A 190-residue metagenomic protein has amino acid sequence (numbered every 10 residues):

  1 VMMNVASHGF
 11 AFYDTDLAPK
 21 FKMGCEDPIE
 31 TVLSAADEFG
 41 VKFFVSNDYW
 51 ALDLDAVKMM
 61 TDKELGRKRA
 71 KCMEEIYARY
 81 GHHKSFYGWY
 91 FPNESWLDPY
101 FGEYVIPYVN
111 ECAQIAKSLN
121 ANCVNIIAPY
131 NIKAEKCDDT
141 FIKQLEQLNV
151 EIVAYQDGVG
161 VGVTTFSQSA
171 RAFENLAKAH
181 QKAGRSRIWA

Functional and structural regions predicted by a protein language model:
V1-A190: Glycan-processing catalytic domains of CAZymes
